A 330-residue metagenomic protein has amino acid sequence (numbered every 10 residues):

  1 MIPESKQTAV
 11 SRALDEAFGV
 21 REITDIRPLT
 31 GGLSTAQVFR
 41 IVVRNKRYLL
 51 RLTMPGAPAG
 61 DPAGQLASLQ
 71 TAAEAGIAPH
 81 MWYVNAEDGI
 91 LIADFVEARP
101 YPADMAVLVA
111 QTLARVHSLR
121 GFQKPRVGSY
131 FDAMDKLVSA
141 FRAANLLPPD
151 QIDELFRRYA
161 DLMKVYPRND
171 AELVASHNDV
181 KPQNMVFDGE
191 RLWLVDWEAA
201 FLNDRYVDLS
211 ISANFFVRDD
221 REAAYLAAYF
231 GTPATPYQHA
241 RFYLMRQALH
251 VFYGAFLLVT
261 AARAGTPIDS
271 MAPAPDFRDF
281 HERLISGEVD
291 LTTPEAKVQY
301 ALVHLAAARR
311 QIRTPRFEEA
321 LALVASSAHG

Functional and structural regions predicted by a protein language model:
S5-D25, G121-N178, D188-G189, P233-H239 (+3 more regions): An alpha-helical support segment within catalytic cores of ATP-dependent transferases
P28-E154: ATP-binding pocket architecture of kinase catalytic cores
T30-N45, L49-L50, M163-L209: Active-site acidic catalytic loop and adjacent metal/ATP-binding pocket of ATP-dependent phosphoryl transfer enzymes
L66-A67, W193, S210-A213, A272: Glycine-rich, phosphate-binding/catalytic loops in enzymes
T71, A240-Q247: Alpha-helical transmembrane segments of integral membrane proteins
G76, V116-G121, Y166, F216 (+3 more regions): A general structural signal marking secondary-structure boundaries and capping sites
Y206-Y237, Q247-T266, F277-T292, A296 (+1 more regions): Active-site activation/catalytic loop segments of kinase-like enzymes and analogous catalytic loops in related
L323-H329: Low-complexity intrinsically disordered segments
